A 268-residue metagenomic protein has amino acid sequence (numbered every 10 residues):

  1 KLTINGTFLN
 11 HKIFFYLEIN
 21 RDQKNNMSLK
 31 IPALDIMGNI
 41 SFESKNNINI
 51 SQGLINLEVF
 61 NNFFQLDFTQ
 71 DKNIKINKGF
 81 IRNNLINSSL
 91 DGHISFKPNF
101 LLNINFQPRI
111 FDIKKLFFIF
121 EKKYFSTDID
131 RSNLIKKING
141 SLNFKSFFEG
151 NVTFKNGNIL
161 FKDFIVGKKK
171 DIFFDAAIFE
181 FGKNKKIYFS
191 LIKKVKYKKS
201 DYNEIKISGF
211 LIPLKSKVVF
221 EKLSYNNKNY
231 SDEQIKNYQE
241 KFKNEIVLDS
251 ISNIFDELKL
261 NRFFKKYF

Functional and structural regions predicted by a protein language model:
K1-F268: Membrane-proximal interfacial segments on either side of biological membranes
